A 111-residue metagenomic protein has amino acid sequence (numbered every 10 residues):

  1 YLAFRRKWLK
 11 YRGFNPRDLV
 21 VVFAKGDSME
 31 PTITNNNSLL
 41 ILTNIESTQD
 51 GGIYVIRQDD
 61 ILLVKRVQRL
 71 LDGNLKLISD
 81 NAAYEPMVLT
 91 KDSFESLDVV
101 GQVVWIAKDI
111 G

Functional and structural regions predicted by a protein language model:
Y1-R6: Extended boundary segments
L9-G111: Acidic/glycine-rich C-terminal interaction modules and beta/coil loop segments that lie outside canonical DNA-binding
